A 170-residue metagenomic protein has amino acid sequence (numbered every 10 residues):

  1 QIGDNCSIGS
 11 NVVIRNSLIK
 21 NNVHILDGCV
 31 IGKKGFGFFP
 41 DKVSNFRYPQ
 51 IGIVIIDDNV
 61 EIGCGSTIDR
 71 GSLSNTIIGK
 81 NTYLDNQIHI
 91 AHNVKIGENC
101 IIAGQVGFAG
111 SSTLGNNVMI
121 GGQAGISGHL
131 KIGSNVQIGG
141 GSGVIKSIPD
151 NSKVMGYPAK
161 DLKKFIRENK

Functional and structural regions predicted by a protein language model:
Q1-D161: Structural signal for interior beta-strand "rungs" in well-ordered beta-sheet cores of soluble enzyme domains
I166-K170: Long, leucine- and charge-enriched amphipathic alpha-helices that form heptad-repeat coiled-coil/leucine-zipper-like
